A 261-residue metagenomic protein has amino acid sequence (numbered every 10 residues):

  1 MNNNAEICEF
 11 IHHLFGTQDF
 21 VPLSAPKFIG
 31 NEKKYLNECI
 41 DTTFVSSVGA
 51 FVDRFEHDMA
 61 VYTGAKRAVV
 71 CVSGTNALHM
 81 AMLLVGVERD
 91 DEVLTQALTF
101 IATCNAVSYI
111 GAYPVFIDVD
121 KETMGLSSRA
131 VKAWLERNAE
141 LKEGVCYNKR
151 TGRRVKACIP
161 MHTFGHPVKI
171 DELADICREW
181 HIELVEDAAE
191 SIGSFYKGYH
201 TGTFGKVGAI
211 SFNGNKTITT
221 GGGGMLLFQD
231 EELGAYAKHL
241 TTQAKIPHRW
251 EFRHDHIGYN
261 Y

Functional and structural regions predicted by a protein language model:
M1-V45: N-terminal "arm"/small-domain region of PLP-dependent enzymes with the aminotransferase-like
L36, M59, A77, V93 (+8 more regions): Generic structural signal for small/hydrophobic residues in well-ordered secondary structure, especially within
V48-E92, A106-S108, F116-D118, E140-R150 (+1 more regions): Phosphate-binding glycine-rich loop
E92, Y113, K156-A157, H181-E183 (+2 more regions): Proline-centered loop/turn at the N-terminus of a beta-strand
T99-T103: Conserved coil-to-alpha-helix start sites within the AMP-binding
A112-K156: PLP-dependent aminotransferase-class I/II
S128-K132, G152-G198, D230: Catalytic PLP-binding core of fold-type I/II PLP enzymes
S191-K197, F204-Y261: Active-site region of PLP-dependent enzymes
